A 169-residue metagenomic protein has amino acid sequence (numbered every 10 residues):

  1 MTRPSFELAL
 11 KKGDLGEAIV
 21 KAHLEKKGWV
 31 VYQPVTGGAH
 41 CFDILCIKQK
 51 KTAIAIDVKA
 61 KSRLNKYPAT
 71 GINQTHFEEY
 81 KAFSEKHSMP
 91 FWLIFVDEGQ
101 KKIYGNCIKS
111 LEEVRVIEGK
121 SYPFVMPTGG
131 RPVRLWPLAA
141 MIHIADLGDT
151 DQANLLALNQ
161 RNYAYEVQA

Functional and structural regions predicted by a protein language model:
M1-V35: Acidic-basic catalytic patches of nuclease active cores, encompassing PD-(D/E)XK and other metal-cofactor nuclease
V20, L24, I44-C46, K50-L64: Conserved catalytic cores of phosphodiester-cleaving nucleases, focusing on short active-site segments
K26, I47, S88-M89, V96-A169: Non-catalytic C-terminal interaction segments of nucleic acid-processing enzymes
V30, T52, P90: Residues at the starts of beta-strands that form the adenosine-phosphate
Q33, A55, W92-F95: A structural signal for short, well-ordered beta-strand segments and their strand-loop junctions that often border
T36-G37, D97: Residue-level "edge-of-site" marker
G38-D43: Beta-rich nucleic-acid/ligand-interaction surfaces
S62-F83: Mg2+/Mn2+-dependent nuclease catalytic core
